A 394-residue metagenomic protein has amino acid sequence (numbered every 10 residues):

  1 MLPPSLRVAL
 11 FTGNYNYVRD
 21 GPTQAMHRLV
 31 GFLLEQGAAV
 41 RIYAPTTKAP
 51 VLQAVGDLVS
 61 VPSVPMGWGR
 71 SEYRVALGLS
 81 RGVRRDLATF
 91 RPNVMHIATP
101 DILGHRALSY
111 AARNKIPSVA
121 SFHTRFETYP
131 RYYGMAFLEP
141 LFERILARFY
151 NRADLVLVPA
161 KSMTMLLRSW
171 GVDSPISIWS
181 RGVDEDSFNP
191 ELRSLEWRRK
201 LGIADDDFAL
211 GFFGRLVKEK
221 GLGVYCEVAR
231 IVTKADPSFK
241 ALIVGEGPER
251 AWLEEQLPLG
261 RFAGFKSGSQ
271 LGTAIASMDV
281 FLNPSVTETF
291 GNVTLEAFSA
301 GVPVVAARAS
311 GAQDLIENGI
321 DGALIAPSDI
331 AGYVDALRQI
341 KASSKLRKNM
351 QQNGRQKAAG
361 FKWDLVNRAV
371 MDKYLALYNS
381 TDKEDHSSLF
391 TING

Functional and structural regions predicted by a protein language model:
M1-P62, W363-L365, L375, H386 (+1 more regions): N-terminal subdomain of nucleotide-sugar transferases
A44, S60-P62, E139, E143-S194: Donor nucleotide-sugar binding/catalytic pocket of nucleotide-sugar-dependent glycosyltransferases
L87, Y150, F265-K266, T273-M278: Short alpha-helical donor nucleotide-sugar binding micro-motif in glycosyltransferases
P117-V119, T128-R148: Nucleotide-sugar donor phosphate/pyrophosphate-binding loop at the beta->alpha transition of glycosyltransferases
A204-R230: Conserved donor-binding/catalytic core segment of Leloir-type glycosyltransferases
S267, V286: Aromatic "clamp/platform" in nucleotide-sugar-dependent glycosyltransferases that forms part of the donor/acceptor
P303-A306, I316: Short hydrophobic beta-strand element within catalytic cores of glycosyltransferases and related nucleotide-activated
N318-G319, A323-I330, Q339-K345, A359: Conserved acidic donor-binding segment of nucleotide-sugar-dependent glycosyltransferases
